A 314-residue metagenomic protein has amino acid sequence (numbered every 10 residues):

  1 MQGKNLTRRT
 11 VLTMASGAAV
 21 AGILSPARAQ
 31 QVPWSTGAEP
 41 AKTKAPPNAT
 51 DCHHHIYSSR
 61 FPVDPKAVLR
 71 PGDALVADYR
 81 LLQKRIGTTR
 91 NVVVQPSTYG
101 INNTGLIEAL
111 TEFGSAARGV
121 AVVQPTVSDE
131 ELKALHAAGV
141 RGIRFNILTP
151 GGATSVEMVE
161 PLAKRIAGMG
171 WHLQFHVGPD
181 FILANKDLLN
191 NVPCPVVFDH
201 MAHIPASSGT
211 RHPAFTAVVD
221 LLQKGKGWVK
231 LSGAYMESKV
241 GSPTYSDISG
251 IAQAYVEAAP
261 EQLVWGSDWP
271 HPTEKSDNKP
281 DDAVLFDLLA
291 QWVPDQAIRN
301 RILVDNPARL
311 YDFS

Functional and structural regions predicted by a protein language model:
Q2-I23, Q31-N48, V76-R90, P260-Q262 (+1 more regions): Mid-to-C-terminal alpha-helical segments outside catalytic/metal-binding sites
Q31-V32, T98-F181, D187-N190, K230-S242: Active-site gating/metal-coordination segments in enzymes
P46-N48, G87-N91, F113-R118, G139-R141 (+4 more regions): Short, well-ordered coil/turn segments that N-cap beta-strands
T50-H54, V92-V94, G119-A121, I143-F145 (+4 more regions): Hydrophobic faces of well-ordered beta-strands that scaffold small-molecule active sites in alpha/beta enzyme cores
H53, L106, I166, V229 (+3 more regions): Conserved, mostly hydrophobic/aromatic
P65-F113: Alpha-helical scaffold segments that flank or form the walls of functional sites
L75-Y79, N102, V127-E130, I182-L183 (+1 more regions): Alpha-helical scaffolding within the catalytic cores of extracellular/periplasmic polymer-degrading hydrolases
V156-W265: Catalytic pocket-lining loop regions of alpha/beta-barrel enzymes, especially the amidohydrolase/enolase/GH5 lineages
